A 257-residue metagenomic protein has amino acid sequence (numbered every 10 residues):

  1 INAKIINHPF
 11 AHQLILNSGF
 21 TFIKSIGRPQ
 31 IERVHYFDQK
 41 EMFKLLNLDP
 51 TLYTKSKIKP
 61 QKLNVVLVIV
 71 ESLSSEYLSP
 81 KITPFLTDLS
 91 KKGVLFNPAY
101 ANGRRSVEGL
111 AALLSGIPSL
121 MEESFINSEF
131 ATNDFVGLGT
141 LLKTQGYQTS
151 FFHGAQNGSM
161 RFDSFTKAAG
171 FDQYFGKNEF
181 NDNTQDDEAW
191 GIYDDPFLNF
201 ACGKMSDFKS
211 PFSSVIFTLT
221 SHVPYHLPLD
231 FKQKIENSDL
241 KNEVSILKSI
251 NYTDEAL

Functional and structural regions predicted by a protein language model:
N2-L257: Soluble catalytic regions of membrane-associated enzymes that act on cell-envelope and secretory-pathway components
